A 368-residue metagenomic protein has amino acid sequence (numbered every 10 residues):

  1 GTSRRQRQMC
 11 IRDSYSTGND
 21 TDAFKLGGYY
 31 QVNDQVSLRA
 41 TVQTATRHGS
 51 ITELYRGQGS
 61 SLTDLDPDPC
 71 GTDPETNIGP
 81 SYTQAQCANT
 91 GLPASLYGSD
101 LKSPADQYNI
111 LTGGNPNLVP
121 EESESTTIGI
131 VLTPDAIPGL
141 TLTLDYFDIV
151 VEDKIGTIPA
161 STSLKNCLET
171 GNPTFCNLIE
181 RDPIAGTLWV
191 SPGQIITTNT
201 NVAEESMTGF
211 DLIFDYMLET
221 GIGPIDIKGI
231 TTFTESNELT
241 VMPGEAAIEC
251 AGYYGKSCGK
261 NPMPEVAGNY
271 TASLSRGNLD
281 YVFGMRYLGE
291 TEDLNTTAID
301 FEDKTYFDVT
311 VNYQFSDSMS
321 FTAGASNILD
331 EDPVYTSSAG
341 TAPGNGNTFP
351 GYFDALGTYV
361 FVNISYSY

Functional and structural regions predicted by a protein language model:
G1-I11: Single conserved hydrophobic/aromatic residue that forms the stacking wall/gate of nucleotide- or nucleobase-binding
R12-S16, V42-H48, G57, E124-T126 (+8 more regions): Transmembrane beta-strands of outer-membrane beta-barrel pores
G18-A23, T52-R56, K154-A160, E238-E249 (+2 more regions): Outer-membrane beta-barrel translocator domains and adjoining extracellular loop/strand segments of Gram-negative
L26-Y30, A40, I128-L132, L212-Y216 (+4 more regions): Residues on the lipid-exposed face of transmembrane beta-strands in outer-membrane beta-barrel proteins
Q35-L38, I137-L142, I222-I225, N278-V282 (+2 more regions): Repeated loop/turn-to-beta-strand initiation elements of outer-membrane beta-barrel proteins
I51-L142, I195-F210, N261-E265, G351-G357: Outer-membrane beta-barrel signature, preferentially recognizing the C-terminal barrel domain of Gram-negative
T141-L294: Gram-negative outer-membrane beta-barrel transporters
E152, E235-E238, G284-D293, N312-Y368: C-terminal beta-signal and adjacent terminal beta-strands/loops of Gram-negative outer-membrane beta-barrel proteins
